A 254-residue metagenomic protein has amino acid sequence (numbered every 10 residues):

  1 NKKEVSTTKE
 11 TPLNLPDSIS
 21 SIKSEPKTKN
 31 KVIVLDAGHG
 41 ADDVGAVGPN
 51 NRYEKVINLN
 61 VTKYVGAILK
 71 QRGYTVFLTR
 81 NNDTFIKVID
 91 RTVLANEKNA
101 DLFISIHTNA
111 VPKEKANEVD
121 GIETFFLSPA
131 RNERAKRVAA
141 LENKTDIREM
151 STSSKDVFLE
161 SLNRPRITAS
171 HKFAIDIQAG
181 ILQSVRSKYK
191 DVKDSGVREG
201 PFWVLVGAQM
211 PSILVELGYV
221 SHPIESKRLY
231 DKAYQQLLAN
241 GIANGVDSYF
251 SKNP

Functional and structural regions predicted by a protein language model:
N1-K3: Intrinsically disordered, low-complexity glycine/proline-rich and charged
V5-T152, L159-A179, S184, N240: Catalytic-core regions of hydrolytic enzymes
D42, V119, E133, D156 (+3 more regions): Residue-level signal for pocket-adjacent positions within structured domains
P112, L162-P254: Active-site-adjacent mobile loop/cap segments within catalytic or ligand-binding domains
